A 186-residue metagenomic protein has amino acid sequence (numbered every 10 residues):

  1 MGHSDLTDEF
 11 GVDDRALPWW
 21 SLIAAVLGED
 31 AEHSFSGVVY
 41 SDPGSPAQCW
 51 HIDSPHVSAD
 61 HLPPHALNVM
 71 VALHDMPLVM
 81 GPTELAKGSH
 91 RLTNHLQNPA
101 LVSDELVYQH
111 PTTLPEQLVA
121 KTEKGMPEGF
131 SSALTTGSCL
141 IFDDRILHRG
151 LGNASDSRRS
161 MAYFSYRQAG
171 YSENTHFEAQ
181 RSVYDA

Functional and structural regions predicted by a protein language model:
M1-A59, F177, V183: Non-heme Fe(II)-dependent double-stranded beta-helix
E29, P43, V57-P64, V71-P82 (+1 more regions): Active-site region of the double-stranded beta-helix
V39-S41, S45, P55, M76-L78 (+3 more regions): Short, solvent-exposed loop/turn segments at secondary-structure junctions
P46-I52, D60-H61, V79-L85, N94-N98 (+1 more regions): A short secondary-structure junction signal
D53-A66, P127, L134, S157: A short beta-loop-beta micro-motif enriched in histidine and acidic residues
D60-L78, A133-T136, I141, S165-G170: Short, conserved beta-strand element in jelly-roll/cupin
L78-L147: Double-stranded beta-helix
N98-A100, T136-I141, R145-A186: Non-heme Fe(II)/2-oxoglutarate
